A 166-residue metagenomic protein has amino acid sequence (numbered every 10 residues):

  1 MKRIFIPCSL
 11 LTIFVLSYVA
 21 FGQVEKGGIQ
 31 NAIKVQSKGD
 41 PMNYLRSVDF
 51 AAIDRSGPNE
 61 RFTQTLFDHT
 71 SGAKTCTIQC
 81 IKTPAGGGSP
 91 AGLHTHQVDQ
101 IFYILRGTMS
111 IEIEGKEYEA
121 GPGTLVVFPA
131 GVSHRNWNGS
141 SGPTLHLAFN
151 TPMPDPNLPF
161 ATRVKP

Functional and structural regions predicted by a protein language model:
M1-S9: Bacterial N-terminal signal peptides that target proteins for export
C8-S17: Bacterial N-terminal signal peptides
A20-T77, P84-A85, A161-P166: A short, N-terminal "cap"/entry segment at the start of jelly-roll beta-barrel domains of the cupin/DSBH fold
D68, S89-T95, W137-G139: Short histidine-centered beta-strand/loop micro-motifs that create catalytic or ligand/metal-coordination sites
C80-P84, T95-I111: Short, conserved beta-strand element in jelly-roll/cupin
I101, T108-S110, E117, S133 (+1 more regions): Structural motif
G115-A130: Short acidic-glycine-tyrosine-enriched beta hairpin
A130-P156: Ligand-binding loop in jelly-roll beta-barrel domains
